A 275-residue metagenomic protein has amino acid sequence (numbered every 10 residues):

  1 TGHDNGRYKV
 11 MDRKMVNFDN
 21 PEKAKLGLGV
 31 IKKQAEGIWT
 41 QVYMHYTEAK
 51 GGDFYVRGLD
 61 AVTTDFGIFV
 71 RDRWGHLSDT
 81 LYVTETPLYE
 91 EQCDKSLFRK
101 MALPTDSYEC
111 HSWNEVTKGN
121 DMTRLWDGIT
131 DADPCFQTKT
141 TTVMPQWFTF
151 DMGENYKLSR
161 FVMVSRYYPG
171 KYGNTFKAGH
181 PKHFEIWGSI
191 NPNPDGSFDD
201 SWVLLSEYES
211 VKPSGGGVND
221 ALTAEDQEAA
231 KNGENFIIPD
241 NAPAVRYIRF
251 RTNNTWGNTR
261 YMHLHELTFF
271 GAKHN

Functional and structural regions predicted by a protein language model:
G2-R13, P87-H111, A272-N275: Low-complexity, Pro/Ser/Thr- and charge-rich linker/hinge segments at domain boundaries
V10-K23, M163: Conserved aromatic anchor
L28-D60, L205-Y208, G217-N219: Recognizes extended acidic, P/S/T-rich segments that occur within or adjacent to Ig-like beta-sandwich modules
V56-L81: Beta-strand-rich modules
W74-D94: Extracellular fibronectin type III
E91-G128, P194-G196, S201: Predominantly extracellular/luminal regions of secreted and cell-surface proteins, especially disulfide-bonded
I129-D200, A230-N275: Aromatic, loop-rich ligand-recognition surfaces of beta-strand-rich domains
W202-I237: Extracellular carbohydrate recognition and processing domains and analogous Trp-centered ligand-binding platforms
